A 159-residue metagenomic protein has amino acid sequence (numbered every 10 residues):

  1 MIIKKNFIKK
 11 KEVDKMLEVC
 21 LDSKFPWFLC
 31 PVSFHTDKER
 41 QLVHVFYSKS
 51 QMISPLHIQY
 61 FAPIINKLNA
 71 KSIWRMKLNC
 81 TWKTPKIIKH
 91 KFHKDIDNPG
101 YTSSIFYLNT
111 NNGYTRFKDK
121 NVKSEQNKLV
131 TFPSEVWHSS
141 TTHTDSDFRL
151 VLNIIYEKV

Functional and structural regions predicted by a protein language model:
M1-I2, R116-K118, I154-V159: Double-stranded beta-helix
M1-S72, K86: Non-heme Fe(II)/2-oxoglutarate
C80-W82, L108, Y156-K158: Short beta-strand segments enriched in hydrophobic/aromatic residues within well-folded beta-rich domains
K86-F92, P99-Y101, Y107-E125: A short beta-strand-loop-beta hairpin characteristic of the jelly-roll/cupin
K91-H93, W137-D145: Short beta-strand His + acidic residue motifs that chelate non-heme Fe in jelly-roll/DSBH and cupin folds
S104-I105, S146-V159: A short hydrophobic beta-strand segment most commonly corresponding to one strand of the jelly-roll/cupin
V122-S139: Conserved metal-binding segment of the jelly-roll/cupin
